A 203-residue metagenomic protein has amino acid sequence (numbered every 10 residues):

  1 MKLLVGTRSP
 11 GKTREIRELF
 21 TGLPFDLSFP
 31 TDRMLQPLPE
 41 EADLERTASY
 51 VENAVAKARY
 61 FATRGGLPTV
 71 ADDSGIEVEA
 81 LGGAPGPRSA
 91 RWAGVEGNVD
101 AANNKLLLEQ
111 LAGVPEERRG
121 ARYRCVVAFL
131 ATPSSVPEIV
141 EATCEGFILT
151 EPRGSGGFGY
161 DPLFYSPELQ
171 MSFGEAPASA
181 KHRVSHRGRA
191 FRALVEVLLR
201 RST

Functional and structural regions predicted by a protein language model:
M1-L4, P10-T203: Anionic-ligand binding patches
